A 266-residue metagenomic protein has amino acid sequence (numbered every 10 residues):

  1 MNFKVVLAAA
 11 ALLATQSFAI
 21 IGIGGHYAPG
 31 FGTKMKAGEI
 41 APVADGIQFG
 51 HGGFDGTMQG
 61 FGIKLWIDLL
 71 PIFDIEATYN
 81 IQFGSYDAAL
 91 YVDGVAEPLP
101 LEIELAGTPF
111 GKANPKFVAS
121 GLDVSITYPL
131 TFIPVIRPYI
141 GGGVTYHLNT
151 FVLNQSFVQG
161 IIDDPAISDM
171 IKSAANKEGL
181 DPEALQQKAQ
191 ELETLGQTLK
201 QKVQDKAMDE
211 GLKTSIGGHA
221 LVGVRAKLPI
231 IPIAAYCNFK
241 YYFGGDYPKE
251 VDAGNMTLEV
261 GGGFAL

Functional and structural regions predicted by a protein language model:
M1-I20, M170-G196: Cleavable N-terminal export/targeting peptides
F18-L70, A265: Short glycine/proline- and aromatic-enriched beta-strand/turn motifs that initiate or cap beta-hairpins
P29, K64-D164, P229-I231, L266: Gram-negative (and chloroplast) outer-membrane scaffold detector with strong preference for beta-barrel transmembrane
M35-E39, D87-V95, T150-G160, Q201-E210 (+1 more regions): Outer-membrane beta-barrel and related beta-rich outer-membrane complex signature in Gram-negative bacteria
K36, Y86, E178, L195 (+1 more regions): Predominantly the C-terminal beta-signal and adjacent terminal strand-loop region of outer-membrane beta-barrel
D45, D55-F61, K116-L122, I136 (+2 more regions): Residues that define the transmembrane beta-barrel architecture of outer-membrane proteins
D45-G52, G107-P115, Q204-E210, G244-E250: Extracellular loop and loop/strand-boundary signature of outer-membrane beta-barrel proteins
F61, L195-A220: Alpha-helix-centered segments that form part of catalytic cores
